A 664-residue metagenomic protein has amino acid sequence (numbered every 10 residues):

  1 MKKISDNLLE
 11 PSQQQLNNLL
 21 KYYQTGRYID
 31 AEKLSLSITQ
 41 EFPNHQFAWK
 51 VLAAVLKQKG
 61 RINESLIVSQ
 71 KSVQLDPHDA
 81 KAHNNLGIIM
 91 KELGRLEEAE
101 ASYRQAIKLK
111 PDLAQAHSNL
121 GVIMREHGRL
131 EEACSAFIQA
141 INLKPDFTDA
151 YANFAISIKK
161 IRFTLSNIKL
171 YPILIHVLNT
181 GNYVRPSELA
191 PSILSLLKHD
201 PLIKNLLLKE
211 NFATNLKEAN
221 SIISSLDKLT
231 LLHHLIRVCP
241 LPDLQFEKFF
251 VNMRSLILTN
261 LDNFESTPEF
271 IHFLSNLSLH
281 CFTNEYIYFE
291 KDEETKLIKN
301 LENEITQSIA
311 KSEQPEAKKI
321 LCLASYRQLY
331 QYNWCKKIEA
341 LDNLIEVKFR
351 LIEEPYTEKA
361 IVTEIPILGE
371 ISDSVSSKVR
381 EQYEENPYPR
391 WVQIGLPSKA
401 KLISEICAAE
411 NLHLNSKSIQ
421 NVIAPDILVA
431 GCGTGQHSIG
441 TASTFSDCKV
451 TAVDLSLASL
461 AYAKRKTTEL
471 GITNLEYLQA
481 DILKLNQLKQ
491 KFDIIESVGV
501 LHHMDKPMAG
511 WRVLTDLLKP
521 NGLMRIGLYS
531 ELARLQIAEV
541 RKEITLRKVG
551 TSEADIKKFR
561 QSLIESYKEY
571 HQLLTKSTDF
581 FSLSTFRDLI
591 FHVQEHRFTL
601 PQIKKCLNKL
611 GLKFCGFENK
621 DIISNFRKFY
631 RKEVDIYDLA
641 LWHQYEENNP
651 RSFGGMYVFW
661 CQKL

Functional and structural regions predicted by a protein language model:
M1-I423, I439-A442, Q490, K519: Alpha-helical solenoid repeat scaffolds of the TPR/TPR-like class and their adjacent stem/linker regions that mediate
T180, L229, F559-L664: Rossmann-like AdoMet/SAM-dependent catalytic core
T434-D447: Conserved SAM-binding loop of SAM-dependent methyltransferases across substrates and taxa, primarily the Class I
G471-L483: Conserved SAM-binding strand-loop segment of SAM-dependent methyltransferases
L485-I495: A short acidic, Gly/Pro-enriched loop at the edge of an enzyme's catalytic core that lines a small-molecule cofactor
D493-P507, S530: A short SAM/SAH-binding and catalytic strip from SAM-dependent methyltransferases
M508-P520: A short glycine-rich, Lys/Arg-flanked "PGG" loop and its adjoining helix->strand segment in the class I
L523-Q572: Conserved class I S-adenosyl-L-methionine
